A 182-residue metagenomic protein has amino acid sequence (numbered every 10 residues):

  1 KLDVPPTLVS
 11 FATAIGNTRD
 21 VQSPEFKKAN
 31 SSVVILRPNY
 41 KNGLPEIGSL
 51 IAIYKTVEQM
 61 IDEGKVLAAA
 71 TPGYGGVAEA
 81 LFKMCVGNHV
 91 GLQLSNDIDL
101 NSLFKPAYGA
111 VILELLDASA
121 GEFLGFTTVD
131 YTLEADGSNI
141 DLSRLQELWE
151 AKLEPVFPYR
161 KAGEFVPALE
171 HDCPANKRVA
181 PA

Functional and structural regions predicted by a protein language model:
K1-A107, L116-A182: Intein/HINT protein-splicing elements and their conserved insertion hotspots or analogous self-processing inserts
A110: Electrostatic, structured charged patches in enzyme active sites and in nucleic-acid/phosphate-binding
L113: Catalytic core of tubulin tyrosine ligase-like
